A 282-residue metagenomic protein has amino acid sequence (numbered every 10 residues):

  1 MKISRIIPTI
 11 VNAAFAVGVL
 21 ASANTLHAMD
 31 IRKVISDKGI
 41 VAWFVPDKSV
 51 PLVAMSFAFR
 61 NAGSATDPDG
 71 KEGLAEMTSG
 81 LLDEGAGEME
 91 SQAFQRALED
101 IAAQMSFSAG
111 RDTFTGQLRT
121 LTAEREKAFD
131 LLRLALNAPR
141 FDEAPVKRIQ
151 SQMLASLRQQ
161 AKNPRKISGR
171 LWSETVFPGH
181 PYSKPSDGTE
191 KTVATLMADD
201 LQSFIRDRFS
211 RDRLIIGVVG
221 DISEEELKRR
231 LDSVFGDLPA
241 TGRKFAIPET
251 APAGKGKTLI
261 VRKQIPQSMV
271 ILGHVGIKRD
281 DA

Functional and structural regions predicted by a protein language model:
K2-A14: Bacterial N-terminal signal peptides that target proteins for export
N24-A28: Sec/Tat signal peptide C-region and signal peptidase I cleavage site
I31, S56-T122, K162, K184-P185: M16/MPP (pitrilysin/insulinase) zinc-metallopeptidase core fold and M16-derived inactive scaffolds
G39, F57, E76-T78, L98 (+8 more regions): Buried hydrophobic packing residues in well-ordered domains
E84-E88, R119-Q150: M16/insulysin-pitrilysin zinc metalloprotease superfamily fold
E84-G85, A161-S210, L231: Scaffold signal of the M16-like zinc-metallopeptidase fold and its non-catalytic homologs
Q95-R96, R140-R158, S223, R243-K255: Acidic/histidine-enriched alpha-helical segments
P178, S186, R211, I215-K278: An aromatic/glycine/proline-enriched structural segment found at the starts of mature extracellular/organellar domains
